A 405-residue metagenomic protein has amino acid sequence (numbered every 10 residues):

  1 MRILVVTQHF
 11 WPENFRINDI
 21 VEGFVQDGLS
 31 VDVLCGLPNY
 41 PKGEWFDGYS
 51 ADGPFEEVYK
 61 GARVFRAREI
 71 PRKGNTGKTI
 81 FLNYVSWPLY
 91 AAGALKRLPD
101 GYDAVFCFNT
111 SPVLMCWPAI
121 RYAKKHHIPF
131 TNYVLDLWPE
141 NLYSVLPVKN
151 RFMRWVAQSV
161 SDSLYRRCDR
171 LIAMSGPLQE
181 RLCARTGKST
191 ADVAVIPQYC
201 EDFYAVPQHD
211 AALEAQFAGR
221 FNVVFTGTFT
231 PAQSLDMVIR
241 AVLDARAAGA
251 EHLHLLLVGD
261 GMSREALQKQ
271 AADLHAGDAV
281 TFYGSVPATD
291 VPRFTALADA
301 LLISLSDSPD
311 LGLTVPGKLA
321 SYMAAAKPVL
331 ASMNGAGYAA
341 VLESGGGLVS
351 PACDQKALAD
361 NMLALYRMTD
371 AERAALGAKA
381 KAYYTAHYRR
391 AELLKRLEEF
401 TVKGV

Functional and structural regions predicted by a protein language model:
M1-E57: N-terminal subdomain of nucleotide-sugar transferases
L37, P177, I196-Y199: Carbohydrate-associated surface elements
L114, R121-K125, R151-L171: Membrane-proximal helix-turn-helix segments that form the acceptor-binding/catalytic region of lipid-linked
A215-Q233, V238-L243: Conserved donor-binding/catalytic core segment of Leloir-type glycosyltransferases
Q233, P287-F294, L301-M323, L330-A340: Nucleotide-sugar-dependent
V258, E265-P292: Nucleotide-activated donor-binding/catalytic signature segment of Leloir-type glycosyltransferases, i.e., the conserved
E343-S344, L348-K356, A364-D370: Conserved acidic donor-binding segment of nucleotide-sugar-dependent glycosyltransferases
A364, A371-A386: A short, well-ordered alpha-helix in the C-terminal region of glycosyltransferases
